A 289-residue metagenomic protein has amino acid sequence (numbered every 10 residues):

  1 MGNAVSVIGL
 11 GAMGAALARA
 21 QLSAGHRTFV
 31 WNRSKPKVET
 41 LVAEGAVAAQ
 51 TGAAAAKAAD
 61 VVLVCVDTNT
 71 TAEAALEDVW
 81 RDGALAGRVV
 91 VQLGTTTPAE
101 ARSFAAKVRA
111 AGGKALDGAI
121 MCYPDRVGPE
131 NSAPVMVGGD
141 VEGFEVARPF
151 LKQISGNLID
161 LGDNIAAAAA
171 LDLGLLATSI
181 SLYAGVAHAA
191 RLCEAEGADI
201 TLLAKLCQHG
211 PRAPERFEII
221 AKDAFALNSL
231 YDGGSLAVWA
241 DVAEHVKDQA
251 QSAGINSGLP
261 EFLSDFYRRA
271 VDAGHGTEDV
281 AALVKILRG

Functional and structural regions predicted by a protein language model:
M1-V64, R88-V89, P124, A195: NAD(P)+-binding Rossmann beta1-loop-alpha1 motif at the extreme N-terminus of oxidoreductases
A16, A54, V61, D67 (+11 more regions): Amphipathic alpha-helical hairpins
T28, A48, A115-L116, L158 (+2 more regions): Hydrophobic beta-strand scaffold residues
G52-K114: Rossmann-fold NAD(P) dinucleotide-binding segment
T95-T96, E100-A177: Rossmann-fold dinucleotide-binding core
A167-L287: Helical "substrate-binding/catalytic lid" subdomain of Rossmann-like NAD(P)-dependent dehydrogenases/reductases
